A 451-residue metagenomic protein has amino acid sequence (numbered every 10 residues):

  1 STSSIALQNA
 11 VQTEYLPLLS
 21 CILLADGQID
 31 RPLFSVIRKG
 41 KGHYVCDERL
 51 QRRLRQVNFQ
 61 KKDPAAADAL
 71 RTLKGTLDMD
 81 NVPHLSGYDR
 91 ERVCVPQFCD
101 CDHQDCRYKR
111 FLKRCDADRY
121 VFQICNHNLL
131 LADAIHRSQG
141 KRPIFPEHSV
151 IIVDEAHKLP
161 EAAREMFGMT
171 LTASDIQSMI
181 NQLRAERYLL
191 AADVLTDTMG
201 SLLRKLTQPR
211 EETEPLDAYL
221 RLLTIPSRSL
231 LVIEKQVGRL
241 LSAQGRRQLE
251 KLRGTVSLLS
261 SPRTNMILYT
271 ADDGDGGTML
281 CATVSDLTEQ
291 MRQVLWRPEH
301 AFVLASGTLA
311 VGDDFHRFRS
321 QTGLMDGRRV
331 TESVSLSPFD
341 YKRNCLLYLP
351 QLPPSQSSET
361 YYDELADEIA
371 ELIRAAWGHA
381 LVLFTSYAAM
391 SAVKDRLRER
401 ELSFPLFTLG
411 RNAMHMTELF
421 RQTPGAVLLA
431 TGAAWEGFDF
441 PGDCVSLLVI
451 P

Functional and structural regions predicted by a protein language model:
S1-S3, G27-V45, E147-K158, T170-I180 (+3 more regions): Conserved beta-strand -> loop -> alpha-helix junction used to position metal-binding or nucleic-acid-contacting
S1-S4, V303-G307, G378-T385, A389: Conserved RecA-like ASCE P-loop NTPase motor core of nucleic-acid helicases/translocases
T2-Q123, H127-L131, D197, R228 (+2 more regions): A substrate-engagement module of RecA-like helicase motors
I5-S20, H103-R228, G307-T322, G442: Signature of the SF2 helicase/ATPase Hel1-core->accessory helical subdomain module
P96-Q123, A134-R142, L231-Q351, T360 (+3 more regions): A contiguous, basic/glycine-rich beta-loop/short-helix subdomain that forms a polymer-engagement track
Q293, P350-T385: Conserved interdomain hinge at the start of the Helicase C-terminal
T385-G410: Conserved helicase motor "Helicase C" RecA-like lobe of SF1/SF2 P-loop NTPases
F440-P451: A short beta-strand element within the Helicase C-terminal
